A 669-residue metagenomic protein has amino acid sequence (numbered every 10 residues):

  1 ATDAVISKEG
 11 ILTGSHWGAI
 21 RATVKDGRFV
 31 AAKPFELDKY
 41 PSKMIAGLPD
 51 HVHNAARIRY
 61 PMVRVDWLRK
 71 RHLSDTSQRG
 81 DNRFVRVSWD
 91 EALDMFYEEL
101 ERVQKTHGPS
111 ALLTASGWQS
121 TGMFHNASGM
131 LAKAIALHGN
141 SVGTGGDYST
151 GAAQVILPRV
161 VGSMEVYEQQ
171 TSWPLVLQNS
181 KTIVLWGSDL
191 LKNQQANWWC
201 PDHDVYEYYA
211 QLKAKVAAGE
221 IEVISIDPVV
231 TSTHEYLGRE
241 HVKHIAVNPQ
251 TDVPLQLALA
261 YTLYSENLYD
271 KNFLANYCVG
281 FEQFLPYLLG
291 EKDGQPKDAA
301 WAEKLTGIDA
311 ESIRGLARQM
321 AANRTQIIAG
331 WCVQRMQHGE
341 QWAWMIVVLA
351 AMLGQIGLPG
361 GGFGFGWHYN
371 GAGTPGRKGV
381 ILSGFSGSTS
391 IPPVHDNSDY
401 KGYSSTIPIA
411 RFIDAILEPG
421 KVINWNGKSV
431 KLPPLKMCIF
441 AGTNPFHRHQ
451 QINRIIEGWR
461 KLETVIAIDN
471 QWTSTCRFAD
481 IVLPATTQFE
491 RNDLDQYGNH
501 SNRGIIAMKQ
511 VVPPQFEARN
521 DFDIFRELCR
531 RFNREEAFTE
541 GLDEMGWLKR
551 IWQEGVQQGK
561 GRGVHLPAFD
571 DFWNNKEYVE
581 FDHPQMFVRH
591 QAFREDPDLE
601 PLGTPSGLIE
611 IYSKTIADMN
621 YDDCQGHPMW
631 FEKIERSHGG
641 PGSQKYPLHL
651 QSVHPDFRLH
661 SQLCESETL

Functional and structural regions predicted by a protein language model:
A1-L268, S398, L528: N-terminal export/assembly segments and adjacent metallocofactor-ligating motifs of anaerobic energy-metabolism
M44, L48, N82, R86 (+15 more regions): Hydrophobic alpha-helical scaffolding
W67-E91, Y261, E266-A310, T389 (+3 more regions): N-terminal leader/propeptide and maturation segments of large enzyme subunits in energy/redox metabolism and hydrolases
G80, D189, E240-H241, F281 (+3 more regions): Flexible glycine/proline-enriched surface loops and loop-helix/loop-strand junctions
A127-A214, A218-I226, T233, V253-L257 (+3 more regions): Extended redox/cofactor-interaction regions of prokaryotic respiratory oxidoreductases
L259, V279-F412: Active-site phosphate/pyrophosphate-binding segments
D480: Catalytic, metal-anchored helix/loop core of enzyme active sites in primary metabolism
F489-P514, I524, C529-R531: Glycine/threonine-rich phosphate-binding loop and adjacent beta-strand/alpha-helix elements that clamp
